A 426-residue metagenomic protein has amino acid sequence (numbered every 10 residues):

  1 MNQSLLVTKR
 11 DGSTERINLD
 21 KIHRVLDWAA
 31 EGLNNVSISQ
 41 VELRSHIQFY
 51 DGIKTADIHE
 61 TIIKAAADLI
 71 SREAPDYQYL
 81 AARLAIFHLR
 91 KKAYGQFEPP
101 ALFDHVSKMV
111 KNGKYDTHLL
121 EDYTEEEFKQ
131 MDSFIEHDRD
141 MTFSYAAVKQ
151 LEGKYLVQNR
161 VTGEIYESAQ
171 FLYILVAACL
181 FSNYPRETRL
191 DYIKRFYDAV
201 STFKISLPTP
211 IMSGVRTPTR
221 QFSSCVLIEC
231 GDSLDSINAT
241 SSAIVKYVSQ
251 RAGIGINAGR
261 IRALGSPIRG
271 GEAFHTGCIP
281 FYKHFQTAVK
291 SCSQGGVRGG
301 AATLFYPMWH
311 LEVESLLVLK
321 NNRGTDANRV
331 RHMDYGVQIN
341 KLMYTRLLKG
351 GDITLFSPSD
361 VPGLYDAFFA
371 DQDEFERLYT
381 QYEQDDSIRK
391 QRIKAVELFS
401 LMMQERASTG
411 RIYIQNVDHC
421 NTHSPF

Functional and structural regions predicted by a protein language model:
M1-F426: Extended catalytic cores of very large enzyme megasubunits
